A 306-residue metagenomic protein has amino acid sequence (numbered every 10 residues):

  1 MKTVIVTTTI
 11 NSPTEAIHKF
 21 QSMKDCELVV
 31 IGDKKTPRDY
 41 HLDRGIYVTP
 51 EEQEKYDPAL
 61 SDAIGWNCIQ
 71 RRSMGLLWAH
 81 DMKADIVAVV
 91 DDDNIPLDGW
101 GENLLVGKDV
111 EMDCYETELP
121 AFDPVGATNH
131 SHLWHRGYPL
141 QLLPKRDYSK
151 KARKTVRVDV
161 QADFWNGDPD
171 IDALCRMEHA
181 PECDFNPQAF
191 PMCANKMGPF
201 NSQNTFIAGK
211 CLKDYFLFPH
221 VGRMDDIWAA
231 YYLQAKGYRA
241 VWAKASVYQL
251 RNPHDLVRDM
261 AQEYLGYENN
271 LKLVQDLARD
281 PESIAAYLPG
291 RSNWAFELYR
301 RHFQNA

Functional and structural regions predicted by a protein language model:
M1-E27, I31: N-proximal low-complexity "stem/linker" segments adjacent to membrane-targeting elements
P37-K83, D98-K108: Active-site-proximal specificity loops/subdomain of glycosyltransferases
K55-A59, L97-L217: Conserved catalytic core of nucleotide-sugar-dependent glycosyltransferases
V87: Short aromatic/hydrophobic "clamp" motif used to bind/position activated sugar donors
V90: Catalytic metal- and UDP-sugar-binding loop of GT-A-like glycosyltransferases, i.e., residues flanking the conserved
T205, C211, V221-Y238: A short, conserved alpha-helix in the catalytic core of glycosyltransferases
C211-Y215, P219, R223, A240-A261: Active-site donor/metal-binding and catalytic loop motifs of nucleotide-sugar-dependent glycosylation enzymes
R258-A306: Long, compositionally biased intrinsically disordered regions
